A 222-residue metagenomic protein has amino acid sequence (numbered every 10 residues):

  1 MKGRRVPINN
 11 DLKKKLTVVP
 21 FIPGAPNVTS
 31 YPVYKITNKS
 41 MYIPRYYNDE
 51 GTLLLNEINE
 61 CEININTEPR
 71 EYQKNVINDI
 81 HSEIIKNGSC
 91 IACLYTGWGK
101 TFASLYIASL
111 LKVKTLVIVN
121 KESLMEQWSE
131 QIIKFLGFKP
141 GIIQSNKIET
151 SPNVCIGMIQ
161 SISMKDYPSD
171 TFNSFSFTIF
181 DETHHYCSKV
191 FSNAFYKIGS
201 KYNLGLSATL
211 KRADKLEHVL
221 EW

Functional and structural regions predicted by a protein language model:
M1-T52: N-terminal accessory nucleic-acid engagement/regulatory domains that precede and modulate ATP-driven motor cores
T29, T52-C93: Conserved pre-motif I regulatory segment
I85-L111, L116: Walker A/P-loop
T96-W98, M158, S207-T209: Conserved phosphate-coupling serine/threonine residues in phosphotransfer and NTP-handling enzymes
T115, E122-K147: Conserved helix-turn-beta segment of the N-terminal RecA-like "Helicase ATP-binding" lobe in SF1/SF2 helicases
E126-Q127, M164-K165, R212-E217: Switch/connector loops and helix/strand junctions flanking conserved nucleotide-binding motifs in nucleotide-processing
S145-F177, S188-N193: Conserved helix/coil segment N-terminal to the catalytic DExD/H
S176-F177, E182-W222: Post-DEXD/H (motif II) to motif III coupling segment of the RecA-like Helicase ATP-binding lobe
